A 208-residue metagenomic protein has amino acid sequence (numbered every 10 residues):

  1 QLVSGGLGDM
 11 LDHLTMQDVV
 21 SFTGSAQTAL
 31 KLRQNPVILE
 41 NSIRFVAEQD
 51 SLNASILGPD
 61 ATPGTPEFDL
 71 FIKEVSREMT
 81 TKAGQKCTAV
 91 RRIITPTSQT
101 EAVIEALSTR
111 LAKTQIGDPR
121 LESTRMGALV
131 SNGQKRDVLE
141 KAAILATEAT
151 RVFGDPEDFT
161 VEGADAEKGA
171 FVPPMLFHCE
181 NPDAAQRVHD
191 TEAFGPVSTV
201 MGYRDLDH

Functional and structural regions predicted by a protein language model:
Q1-G5: PLP-dependent aminotransferase-like
M10-H13: Structural alpha-helical scaffold elements that stabilize or flank donor/cofactor-binding regions in carbohydrate
T15-V19, S25-A184, G202-D207: ALDH superfamily catalytic-core signature
H189: Short, solvent-exposed loop/beta-turn-alpha elements that line the ligand-binding surface or hinge of extracytoplasmic
P196: Glycine-rich nucleotide-phosphate-binding loops and adjacent flexible coil segments
